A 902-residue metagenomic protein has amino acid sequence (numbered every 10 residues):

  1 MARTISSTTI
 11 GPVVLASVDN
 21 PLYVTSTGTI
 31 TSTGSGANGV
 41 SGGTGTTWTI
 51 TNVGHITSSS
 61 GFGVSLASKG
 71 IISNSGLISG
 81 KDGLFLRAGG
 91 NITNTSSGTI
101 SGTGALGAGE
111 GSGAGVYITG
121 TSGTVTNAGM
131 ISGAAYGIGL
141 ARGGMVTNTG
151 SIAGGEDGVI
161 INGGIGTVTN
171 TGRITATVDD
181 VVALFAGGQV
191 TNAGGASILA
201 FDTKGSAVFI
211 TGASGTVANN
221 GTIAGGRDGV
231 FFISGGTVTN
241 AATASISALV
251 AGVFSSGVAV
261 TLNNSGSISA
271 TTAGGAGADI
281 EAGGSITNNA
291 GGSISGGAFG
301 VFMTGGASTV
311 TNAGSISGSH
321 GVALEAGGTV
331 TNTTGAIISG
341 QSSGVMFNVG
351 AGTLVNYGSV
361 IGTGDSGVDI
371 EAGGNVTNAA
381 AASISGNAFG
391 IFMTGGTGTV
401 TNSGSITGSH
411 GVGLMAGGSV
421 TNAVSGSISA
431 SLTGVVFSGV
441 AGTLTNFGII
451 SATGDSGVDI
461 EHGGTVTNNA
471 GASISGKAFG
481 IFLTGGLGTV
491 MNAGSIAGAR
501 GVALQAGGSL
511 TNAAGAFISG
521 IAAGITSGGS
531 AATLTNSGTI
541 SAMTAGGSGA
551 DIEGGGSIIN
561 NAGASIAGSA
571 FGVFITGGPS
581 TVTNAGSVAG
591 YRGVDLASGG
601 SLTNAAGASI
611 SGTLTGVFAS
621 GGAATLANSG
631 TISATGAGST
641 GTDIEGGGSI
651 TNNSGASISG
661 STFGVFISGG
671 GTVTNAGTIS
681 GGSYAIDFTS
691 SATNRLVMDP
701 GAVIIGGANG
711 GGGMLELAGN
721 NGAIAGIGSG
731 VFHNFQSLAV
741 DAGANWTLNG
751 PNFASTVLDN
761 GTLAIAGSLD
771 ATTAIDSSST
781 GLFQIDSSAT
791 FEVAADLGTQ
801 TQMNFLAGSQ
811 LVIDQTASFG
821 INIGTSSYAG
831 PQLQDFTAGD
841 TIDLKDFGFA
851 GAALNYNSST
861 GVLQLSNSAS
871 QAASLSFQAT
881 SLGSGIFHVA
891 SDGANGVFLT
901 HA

Functional and structural regions predicted by a protein language model:
M1-T9, Y23-G36, T51-S60, S73-K81 (+33 more regions): Beta-strand-rich solenoid/repeat architectures in extracellular/passenger domains of polysaccharide-targeting enzymes
G11-V18, S35-T44, G61-A67, K81-A88 (+31 more regions): Glycine-rich beta-solenoid repeat tracts in large extracellular/virion proteins
V18-N20, T46-T47, S68-G70, G89 (+24 more regions): Short "repeat-start/strand-capping" segments in structured domains, especially the N-termini of parallel beta-helix
L22, I50, N192, V217 (+20 more regions): Extracellular beta-strand repeat scaffolds in secreted/surface proteins
T25-S65, G80, F85, I100 (+2 more regions): Extracellular beta-helix/beta-solenoid repeat scaffolds
R142, A351, H462, G555 (+6 more regions): Short, basic/low-complexity N-terminal boundary segments at the transition from targeting/disordered tails
F688, T756, Q784, M803-N804 (+3 more regions): Short, exposed beta-strand/loop patches in secreted or surface proteins that constitute
S859-A902: Low-complexity acidic/polar repeat-biased segments
